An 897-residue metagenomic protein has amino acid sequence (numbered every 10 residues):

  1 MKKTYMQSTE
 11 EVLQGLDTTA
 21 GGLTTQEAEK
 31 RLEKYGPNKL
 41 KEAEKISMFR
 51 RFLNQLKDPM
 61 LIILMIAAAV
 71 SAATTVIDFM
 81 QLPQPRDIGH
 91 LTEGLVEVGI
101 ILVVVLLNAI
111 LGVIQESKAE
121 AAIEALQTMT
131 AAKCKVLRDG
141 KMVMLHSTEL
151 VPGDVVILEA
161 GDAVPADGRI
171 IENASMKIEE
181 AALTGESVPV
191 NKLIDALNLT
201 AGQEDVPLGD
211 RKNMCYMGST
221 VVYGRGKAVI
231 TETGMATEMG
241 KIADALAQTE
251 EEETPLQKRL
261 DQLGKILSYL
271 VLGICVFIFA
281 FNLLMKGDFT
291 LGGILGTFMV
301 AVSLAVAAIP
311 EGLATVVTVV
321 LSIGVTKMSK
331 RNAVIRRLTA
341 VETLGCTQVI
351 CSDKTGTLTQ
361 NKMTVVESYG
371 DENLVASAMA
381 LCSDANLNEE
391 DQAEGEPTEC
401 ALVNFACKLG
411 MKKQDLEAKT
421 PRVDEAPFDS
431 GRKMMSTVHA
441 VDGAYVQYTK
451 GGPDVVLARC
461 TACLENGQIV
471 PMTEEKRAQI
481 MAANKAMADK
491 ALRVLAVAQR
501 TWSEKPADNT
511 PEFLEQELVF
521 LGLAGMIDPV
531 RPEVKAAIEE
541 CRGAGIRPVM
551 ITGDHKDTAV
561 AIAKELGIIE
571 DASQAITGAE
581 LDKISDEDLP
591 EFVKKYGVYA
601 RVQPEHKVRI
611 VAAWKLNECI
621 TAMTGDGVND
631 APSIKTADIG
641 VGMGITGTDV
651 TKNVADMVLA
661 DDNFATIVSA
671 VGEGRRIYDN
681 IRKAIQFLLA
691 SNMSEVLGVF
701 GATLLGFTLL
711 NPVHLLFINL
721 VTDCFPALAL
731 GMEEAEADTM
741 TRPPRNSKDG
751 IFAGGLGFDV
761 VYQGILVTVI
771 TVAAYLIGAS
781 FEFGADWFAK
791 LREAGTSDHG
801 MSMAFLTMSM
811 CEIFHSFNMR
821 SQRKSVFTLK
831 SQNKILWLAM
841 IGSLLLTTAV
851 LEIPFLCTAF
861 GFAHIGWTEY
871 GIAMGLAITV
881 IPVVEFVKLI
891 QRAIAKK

Functional and structural regions predicted by a protein language model:
M1-P744, D749-F752, I765, F805 (+1 more regions): Conserved cytosolic headpiece of P-type ATPases
F79-M80, V772-W787, E852-C857: Membrane-helix interface motif
S694-E695, D759-T771: Core segments of transmembrane alpha-helices that mediate helix-helix packing or line hydrophobic substrate/ligand
T703-N711, I777-H799: Helix-coil boundary and interhelical linker segments in multi-pass alpha-helical membrane proteins
T722, H799-S816: Generic alpha-helical transmembrane segments
N746-I765, L791-M803: Membrane-water interface at loop-to-transmembrane-helix junctions
M819: A C-terminal functional module that forms or caps the active site or interfaces directly with catalytic machinery
